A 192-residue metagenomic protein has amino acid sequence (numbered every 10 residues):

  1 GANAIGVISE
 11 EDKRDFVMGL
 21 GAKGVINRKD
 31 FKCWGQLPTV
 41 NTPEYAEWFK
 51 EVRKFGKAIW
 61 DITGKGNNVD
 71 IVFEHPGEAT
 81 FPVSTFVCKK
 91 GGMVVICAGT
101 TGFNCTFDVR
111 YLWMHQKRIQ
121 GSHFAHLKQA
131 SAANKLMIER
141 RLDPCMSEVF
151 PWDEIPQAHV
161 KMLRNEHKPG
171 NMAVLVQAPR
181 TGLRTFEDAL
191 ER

Functional and structural regions predicted by a protein language model:
G1-A79: Adenosine-nucleotide cofactor-binding segment
I8-D12, K29, H75-P76, T100 (+2 more regions): Short beta->alpha linker loops
S9-G19, F103-V109, A130: Short, glycine/polar-rich helix-capping loops at beta-to-alpha or helix-loop-helix junctions that flank or form
V17, V72, S84, I119 (+2 more regions): Terminal peptide-recognition signature
I26, K90-C97, F107-M146, E191: Rossmann-fold dehydrogenase core element
P82, L127-R192: C-terminal hydrophobic helical "lid"/dimerization subdomain of Rossmann-like NAD(P)H-dependent oxidoreductases
F86-C88: Conserved helix-to-beta-strand junction in the class I
